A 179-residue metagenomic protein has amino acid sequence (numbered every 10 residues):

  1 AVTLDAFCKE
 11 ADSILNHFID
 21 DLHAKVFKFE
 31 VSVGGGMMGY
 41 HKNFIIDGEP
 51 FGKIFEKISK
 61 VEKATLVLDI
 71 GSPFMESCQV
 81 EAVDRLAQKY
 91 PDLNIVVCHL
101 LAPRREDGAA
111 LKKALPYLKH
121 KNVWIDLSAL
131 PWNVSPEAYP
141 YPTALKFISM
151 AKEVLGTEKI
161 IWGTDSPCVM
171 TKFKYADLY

Functional and structural regions predicted by a protein language model:
A1, A82-V96, A176-Y179: Short, electropositive alpha-helical surface patch
A1-F74, C78, A129-L130: Active-site gating/metal-coordination segments in enzymes
S13-K25, F51-E62, D84-P91, K113-N122 (+1 more regions): Acidic (Asp/Glu)-rich catalytic clusters
F27, I58, H99, I125 (+1 more regions): Divalent metal-coordination and catalytic microenvironments
H41, G71-P73, Y90, L101-R104: Binuclear metal-dependent hydrolase catalytic cores centered on His/Asp/Glu-rich metal-binding motifs
H41-K53, S77-V83, G108-A114, P140-I148: Charged helix-capping and loop-helix junction motifs
R104-Y179: H/E-rich (His + Asp/Glu) clusters that bind or coordinate divalent metals
